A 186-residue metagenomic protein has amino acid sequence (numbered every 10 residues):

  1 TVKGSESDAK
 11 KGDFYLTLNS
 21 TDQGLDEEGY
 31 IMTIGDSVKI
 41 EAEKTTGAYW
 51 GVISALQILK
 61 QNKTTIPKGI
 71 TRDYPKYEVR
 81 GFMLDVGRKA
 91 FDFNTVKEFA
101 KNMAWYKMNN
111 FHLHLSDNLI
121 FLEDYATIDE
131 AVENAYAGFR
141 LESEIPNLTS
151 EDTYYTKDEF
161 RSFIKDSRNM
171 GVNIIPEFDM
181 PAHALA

Functional and structural regions predicted by a protein language model:
T1-K76: Contiguous, structured surface segment used for ligand recognition
E78-A186: Substrate-binding cleft of carbohydrate-active enzyme catalytic domains
